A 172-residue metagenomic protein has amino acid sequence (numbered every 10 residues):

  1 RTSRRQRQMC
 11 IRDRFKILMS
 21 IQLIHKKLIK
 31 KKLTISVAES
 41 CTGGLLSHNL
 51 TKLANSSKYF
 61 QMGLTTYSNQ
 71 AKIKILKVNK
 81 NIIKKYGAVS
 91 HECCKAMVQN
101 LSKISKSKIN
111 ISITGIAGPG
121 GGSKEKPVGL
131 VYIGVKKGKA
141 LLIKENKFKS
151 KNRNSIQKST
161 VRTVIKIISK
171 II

Functional and structural regions predicted by a protein language model:
R1-D13: Single conserved hydrophobic/aromatic residue that forms the stacking wall/gate of nucleotide- or nucleobase-binding
R12-I172: Short alpha-helical segments enriched in small residues
